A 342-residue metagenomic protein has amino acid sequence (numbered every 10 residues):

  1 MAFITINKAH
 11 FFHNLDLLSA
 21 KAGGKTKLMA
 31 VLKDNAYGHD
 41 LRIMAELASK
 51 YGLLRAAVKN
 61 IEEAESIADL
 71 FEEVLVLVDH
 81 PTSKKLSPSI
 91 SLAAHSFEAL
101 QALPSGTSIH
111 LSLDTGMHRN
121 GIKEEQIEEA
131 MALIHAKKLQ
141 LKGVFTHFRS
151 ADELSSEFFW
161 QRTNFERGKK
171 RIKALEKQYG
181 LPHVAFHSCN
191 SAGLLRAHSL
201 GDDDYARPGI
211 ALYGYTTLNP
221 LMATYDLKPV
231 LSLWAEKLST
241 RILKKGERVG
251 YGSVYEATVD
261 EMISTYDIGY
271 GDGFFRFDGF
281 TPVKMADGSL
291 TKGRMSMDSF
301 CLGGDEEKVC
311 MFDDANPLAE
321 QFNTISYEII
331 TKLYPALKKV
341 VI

Functional and structural regions predicted by a protein language model:
A2-I6, H10-H13, G24-A185: Active-site-proximal beta-alpha core segment in soluble small-molecule metabolic enzymes
N7, N14-L15, S19, G23 (+2 more regions): C-terminal active-site rim and adjoining tail of enzyme catalytic domains
L32-D34, N60-I61, D79-H80, H95-F97 (+9 more regions): Fold-independent oxyanion-binding glycine-rich loops and adjacent beta-strand/coil segments at enzyme active sites
F71-V74, S87-A93, G106-L111, D202-G209 (+3 more regions): Active-site regions of enzymes building and remodeling cell-envelope glycoconjugates
P88, T107, L233, M262-S264 (+1 more regions): A generic structural signal for short beta-strands and their flanking turns/coil linkers
H118, A151, Y213-Y215, K244-K245 (+1 more regions): Short, acidic Gly/Pro/Ser/Thr-rich loop/turn segments
S155-V259: Anionic-ligand-binding alpha/beta catalytic cores of soluble enzymes and soluble regulatory domains that recognize
T240-I342: C-terminal accessory subdomain/extension
